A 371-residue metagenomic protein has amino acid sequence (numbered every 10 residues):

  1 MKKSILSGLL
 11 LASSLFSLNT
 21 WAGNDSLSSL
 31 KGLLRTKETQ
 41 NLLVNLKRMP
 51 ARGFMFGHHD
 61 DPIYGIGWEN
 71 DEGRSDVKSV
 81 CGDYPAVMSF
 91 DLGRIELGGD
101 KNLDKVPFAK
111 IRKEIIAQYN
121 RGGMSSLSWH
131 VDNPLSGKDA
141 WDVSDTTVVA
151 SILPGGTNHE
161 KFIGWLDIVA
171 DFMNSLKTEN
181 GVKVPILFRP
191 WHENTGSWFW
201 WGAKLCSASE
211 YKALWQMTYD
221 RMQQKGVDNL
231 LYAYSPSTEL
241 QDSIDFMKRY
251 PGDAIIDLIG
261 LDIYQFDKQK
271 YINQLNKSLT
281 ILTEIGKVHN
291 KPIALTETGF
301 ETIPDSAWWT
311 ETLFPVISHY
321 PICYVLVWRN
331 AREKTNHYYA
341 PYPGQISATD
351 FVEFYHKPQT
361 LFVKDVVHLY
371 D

Functional and structural regions predicted by a protein language model:
M1-N24: Bacterial Sec-dependent N-terminal signal peptides
G23-V87, K101-K105, V366-D371: N-terminal module-boundary/linker segments of secreted carbohydrate-active enzymes
Q40-N41, W68-V77, A109-K113, V169-F172 (+3 more regions): Alpha-helical scaffolding within the catalytic cores of extracellular/periplasmic polymer-degrading hydrolases
M55-H59, K291-D371: Substrate-binding cleft of secreted/luminal carbohydrate-active enzymes
H58, R189-P190, W215, Y219-I244 (+2 more regions): Aromatic-lined carbohydrate-recognition surfaces of secreted/lumenal glycan-active proteins
P62-N70, I95-A109, S237-I244, Y264-N276 (+2 more regions): Acidic-and-aromatic substrate-binding clefts and catalytic sites of carbohydrate-active enzymes
G93, L97-D228: Substrate-binding cleft of extracellular glycoside hydrolase catalytic domains
S243-P304, P341-V363: Glycoside hydrolase catalytic-domain groove-lining segments
